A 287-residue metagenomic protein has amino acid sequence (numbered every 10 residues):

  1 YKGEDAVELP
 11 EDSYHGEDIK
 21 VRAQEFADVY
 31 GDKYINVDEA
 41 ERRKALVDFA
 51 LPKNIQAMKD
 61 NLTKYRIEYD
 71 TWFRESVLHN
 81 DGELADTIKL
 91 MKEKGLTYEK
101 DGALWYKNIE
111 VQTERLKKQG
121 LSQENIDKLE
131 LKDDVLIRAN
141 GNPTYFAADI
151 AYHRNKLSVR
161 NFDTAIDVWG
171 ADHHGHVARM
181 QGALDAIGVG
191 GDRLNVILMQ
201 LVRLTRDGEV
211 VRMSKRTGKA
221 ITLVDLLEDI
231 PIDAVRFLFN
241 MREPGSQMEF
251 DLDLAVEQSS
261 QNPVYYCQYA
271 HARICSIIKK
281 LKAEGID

Functional and structural regions predicted by a protein language model:
Y1-D287: NTP-dependent nucleotidyl-transfer catalytic core
